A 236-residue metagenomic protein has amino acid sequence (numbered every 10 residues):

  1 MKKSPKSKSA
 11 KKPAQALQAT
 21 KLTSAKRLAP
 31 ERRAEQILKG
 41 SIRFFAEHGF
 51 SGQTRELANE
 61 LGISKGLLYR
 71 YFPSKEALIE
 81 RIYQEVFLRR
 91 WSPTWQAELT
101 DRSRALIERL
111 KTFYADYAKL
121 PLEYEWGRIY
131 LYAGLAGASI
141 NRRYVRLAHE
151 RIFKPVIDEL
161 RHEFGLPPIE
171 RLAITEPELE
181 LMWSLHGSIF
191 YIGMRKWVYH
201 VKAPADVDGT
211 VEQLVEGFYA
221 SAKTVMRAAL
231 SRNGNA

Functional and structural regions predicted by a protein language model:
M1-R32, R43, E98-L99, M226-A236: N-terminal intrinsically disordered/low-complexity leader segments
K2, Q36, G40-I82: Helix-turn-helix
R32-Q36, G40, P177, L181: N-terminal positioning helix adjacent to the helix-turn-helix/winged-helix DNA-binding module
Y83-F113: Amphipathic alpha-helical linker/stalk segments
W95, L99, L122-R146, M194-V198: Amphipathic alpha-helical segments used for helix-helix packing
E108, K119, I129, S139-P168 (+3 more regions): Amphipathic alpha-helical packing segments from all-alpha helical-bundle domains
Y114-Y117, Y130-G134, L185, I189 (+1 more regions): Short alpha-helical scaffolding segments that buttress acidic/His motifs in well-ordered protein cores
R142, G165-E216, V225-A236: Hydrophobic/aromatic-rich alpha-helical bundle segments in the mid-to-C-terminal region
